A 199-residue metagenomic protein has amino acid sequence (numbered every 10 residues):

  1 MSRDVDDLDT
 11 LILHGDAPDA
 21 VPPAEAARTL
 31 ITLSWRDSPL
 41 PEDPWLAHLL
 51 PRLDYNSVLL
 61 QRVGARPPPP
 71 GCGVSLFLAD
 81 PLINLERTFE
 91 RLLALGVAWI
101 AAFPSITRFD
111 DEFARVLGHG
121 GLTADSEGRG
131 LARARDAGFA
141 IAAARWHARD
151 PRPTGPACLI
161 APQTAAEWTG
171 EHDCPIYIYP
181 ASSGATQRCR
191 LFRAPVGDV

Functional and structural regions predicted by a protein language model:
M1-D19, L59-G73: N-terminal amphipathic alpha-helix/helix-capping segment at the start of soluble metabolic enzymes
D7-H14, R28-T32, C72-L76, I100-A102 (+4 more regions): Hydrophobic faces of well-ordered beta-strands that scaffold small-molecule active sites in alpha/beta enzyme cores
D19-A20, F89, L131, A148-P153: Generic hydrophobic/aromatic pocket-lining and core-packing "Φ" positions
P22-A24, L93-G96, P151-T154: Non-catalytic positions within long, well-ordered alpha-helices that form the structural scaffold/packing of enzyme
E25-Y55, A102-L122: Glycine-rich, proline-tolerant flexible connector loops at the mouths of alpha/beta enzymes
L30-L33, D37-L46, R129, A148-R149 (+2 more regions): Ligand-binding pocket scaffold of soluble enzyme catalytic domains
P44-V74, V116-W146, W168-Q187: Alpha-helix-loop-beta-strand connector modules within alpha/beta enzyme cores
F77-R91: Glycine-rich anion/phosphate-binding loops
